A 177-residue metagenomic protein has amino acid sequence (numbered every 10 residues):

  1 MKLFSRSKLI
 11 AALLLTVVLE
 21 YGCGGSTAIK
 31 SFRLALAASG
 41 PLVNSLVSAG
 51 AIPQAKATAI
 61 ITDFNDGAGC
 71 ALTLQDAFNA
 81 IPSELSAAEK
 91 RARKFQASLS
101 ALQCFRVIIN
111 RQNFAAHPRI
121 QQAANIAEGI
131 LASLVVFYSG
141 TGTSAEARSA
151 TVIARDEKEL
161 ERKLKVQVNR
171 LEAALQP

Functional and structural regions predicted by a protein language model:
L3-S7, T16-P177: Cationic, hydrophobic amphipathic alpha-helical membrane-interacting segments
